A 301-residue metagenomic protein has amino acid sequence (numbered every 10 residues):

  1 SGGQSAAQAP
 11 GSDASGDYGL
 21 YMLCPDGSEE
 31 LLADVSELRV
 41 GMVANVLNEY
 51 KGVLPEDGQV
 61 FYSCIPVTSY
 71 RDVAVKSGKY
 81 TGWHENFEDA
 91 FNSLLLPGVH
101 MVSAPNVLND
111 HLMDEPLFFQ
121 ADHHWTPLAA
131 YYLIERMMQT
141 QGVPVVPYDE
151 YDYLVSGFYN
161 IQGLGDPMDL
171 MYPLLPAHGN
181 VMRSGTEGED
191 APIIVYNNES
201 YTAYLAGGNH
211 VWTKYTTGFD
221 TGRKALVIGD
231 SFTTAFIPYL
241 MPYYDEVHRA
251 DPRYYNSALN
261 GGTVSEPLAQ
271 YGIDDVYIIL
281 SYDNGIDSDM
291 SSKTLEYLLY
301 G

Functional and structural regions predicted by a protein language model:
S1-G301: Extracellular glycan-modifying ectodomains
